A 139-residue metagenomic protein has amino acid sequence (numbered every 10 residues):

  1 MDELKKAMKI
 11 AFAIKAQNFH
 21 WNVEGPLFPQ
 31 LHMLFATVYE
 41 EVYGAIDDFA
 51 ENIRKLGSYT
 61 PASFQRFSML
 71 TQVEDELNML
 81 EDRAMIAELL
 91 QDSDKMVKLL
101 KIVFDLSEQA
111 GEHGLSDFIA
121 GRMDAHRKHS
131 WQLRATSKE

Functional and structural regions predicted by a protein language model:
M1-L4, M8, L34, M85-E88 (+1 more regions): Non-transmembrane, amphipathic alpha-helical segments
K6, A13-A16, H20, I46 (+5 more regions): A structural signal for well-ordered alpha-helices, especially hydrophobic packing surfaces of coiled-coils
F12-V38, L99-G114: Helix-loop segments that flank and shape redox-cofactor active sites
N22, Y59-E81: Short, helix-capping/interhelical loops that line the mouth of catalytic, cofactor-, or ligand-binding pockets
L27-R66, T136: Conserved alpha-helical segments that form or flank metal/cofactor-binding pockets of metalloenzymes
L34, E74, K128-H129: Alpha-helix boundary/interfacial micro-motifs
D47, E51, T71-G121: Acidic/histidine-rich alpha-helical segments that form the ligand environment of transition-metal centers
